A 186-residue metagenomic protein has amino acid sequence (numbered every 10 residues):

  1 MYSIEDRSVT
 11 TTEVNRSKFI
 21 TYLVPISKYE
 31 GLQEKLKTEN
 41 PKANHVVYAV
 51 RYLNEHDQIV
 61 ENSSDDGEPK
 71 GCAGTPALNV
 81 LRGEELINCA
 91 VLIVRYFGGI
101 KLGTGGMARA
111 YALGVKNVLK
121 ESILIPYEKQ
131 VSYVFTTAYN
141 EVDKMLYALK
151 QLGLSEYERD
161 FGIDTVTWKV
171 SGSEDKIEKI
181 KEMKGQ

Functional and structural regions predicted by a protein language model:
M1-G71, R159, E182-Q186: C-terminal regulatory domains involved in ligand/effector binding and gene-expression control
K28-Y29, A138-V142, S171-I177: Helix N-cap motif at beta-to-alpha junctions
K35-L36, M145-L152, K176-Q186: Short amphipathic alpha-helices in soluble, non-transmembrane regions that often serve as interface/regulatory elements
I87-G98: Glycine- and acidic-rich phosphate- and metal-coordinating loops
T104, Y111-Q130: Long, charge-dense
I125-Y139, W168: Short glycine-/aliphatic-rich beta-strand segments at the starts of folded cytosolic domains
T136-E156: Short amphipathic alpha-helix segments
Y157-E174: Non-DNA-binding regulatory cores of transcription-related proteins, predominantly C-terminal effector-binding
